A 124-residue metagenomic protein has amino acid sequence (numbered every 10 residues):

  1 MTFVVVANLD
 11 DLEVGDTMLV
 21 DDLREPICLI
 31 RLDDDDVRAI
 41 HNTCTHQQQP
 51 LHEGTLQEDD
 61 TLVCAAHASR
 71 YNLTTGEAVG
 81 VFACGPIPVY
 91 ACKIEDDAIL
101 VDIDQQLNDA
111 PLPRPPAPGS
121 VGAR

Functional and structural regions predicted by a protein language model:
M1-Q57, V89-R124: N-terminal pre-ligand scaffold of iron-sulfur
E13-T17, D59, S69, G76-V81: Amphipathic, hydrophobic secondary-structure cores in small proteins
C44, C64-H67: Short cysteine clusters
Q49, A68-R70: Flexible, glycine-rich terminal cap/loop adjacent to redox cofactors in electron-transfer oxidoreductases
G54-T61, A83-C84: Short linker/helix segments within small regulatory modules
R70-Y71, G85, L107-N108: A short acidic, glycine/proline-enriched capping/turn motif at secondary-structure boundaries, especially helix N-cap
L73-G76, P111: Short glycine-/acidic-enriched loop or helix-start segments at secondary-structure transitions that form or flank
